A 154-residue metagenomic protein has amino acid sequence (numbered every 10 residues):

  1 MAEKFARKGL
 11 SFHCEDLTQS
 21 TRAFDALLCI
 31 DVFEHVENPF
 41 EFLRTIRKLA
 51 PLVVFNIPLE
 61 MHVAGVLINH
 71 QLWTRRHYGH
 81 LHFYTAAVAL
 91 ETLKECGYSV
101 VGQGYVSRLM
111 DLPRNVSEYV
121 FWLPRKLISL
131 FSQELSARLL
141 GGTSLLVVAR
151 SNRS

Functional and structural regions predicted by a protein language model:
M1-F12: Short, conserved SAM-binding/catalytic segment of Class I S-adenosyl-L-methionine-dependent methyltransferases
K4, L17-T18, A26, E37-R150: S-adenosyl-L-methionine-dependent methyltransferase catalytic module, highlighting the catalytic core
L10, V32, G79: Short, flexible active-site loop motifs that bind/organize anionic cofactors or intermediates
S11, A23-D25: Structural signature of beta-strand start/N-cap positions in the alpha/beta core of ABC transporter nucleotide-binding
A26-V32: A short beta-strand submotif of the Rossmann-like class I SAM-dependent methyltransferase core that lines
S154: Flexible, glycine-/basic-rich loop-and-beta segments that form/coincide with the SAM-dependent methyltransferase
